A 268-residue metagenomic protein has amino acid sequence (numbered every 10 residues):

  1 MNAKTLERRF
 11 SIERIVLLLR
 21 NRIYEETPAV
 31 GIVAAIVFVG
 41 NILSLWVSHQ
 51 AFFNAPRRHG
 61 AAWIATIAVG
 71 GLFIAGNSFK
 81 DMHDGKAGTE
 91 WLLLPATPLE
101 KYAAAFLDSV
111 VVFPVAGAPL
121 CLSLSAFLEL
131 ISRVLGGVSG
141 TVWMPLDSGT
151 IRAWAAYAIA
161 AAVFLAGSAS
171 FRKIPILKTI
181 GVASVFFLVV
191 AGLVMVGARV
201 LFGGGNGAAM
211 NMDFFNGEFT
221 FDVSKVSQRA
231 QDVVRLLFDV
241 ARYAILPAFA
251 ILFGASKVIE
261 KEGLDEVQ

Functional and structural regions predicted by a protein language model:
M1-G88, P98-Q268: Hydrophobic alpha-helical transmembrane segments of membrane proteins
